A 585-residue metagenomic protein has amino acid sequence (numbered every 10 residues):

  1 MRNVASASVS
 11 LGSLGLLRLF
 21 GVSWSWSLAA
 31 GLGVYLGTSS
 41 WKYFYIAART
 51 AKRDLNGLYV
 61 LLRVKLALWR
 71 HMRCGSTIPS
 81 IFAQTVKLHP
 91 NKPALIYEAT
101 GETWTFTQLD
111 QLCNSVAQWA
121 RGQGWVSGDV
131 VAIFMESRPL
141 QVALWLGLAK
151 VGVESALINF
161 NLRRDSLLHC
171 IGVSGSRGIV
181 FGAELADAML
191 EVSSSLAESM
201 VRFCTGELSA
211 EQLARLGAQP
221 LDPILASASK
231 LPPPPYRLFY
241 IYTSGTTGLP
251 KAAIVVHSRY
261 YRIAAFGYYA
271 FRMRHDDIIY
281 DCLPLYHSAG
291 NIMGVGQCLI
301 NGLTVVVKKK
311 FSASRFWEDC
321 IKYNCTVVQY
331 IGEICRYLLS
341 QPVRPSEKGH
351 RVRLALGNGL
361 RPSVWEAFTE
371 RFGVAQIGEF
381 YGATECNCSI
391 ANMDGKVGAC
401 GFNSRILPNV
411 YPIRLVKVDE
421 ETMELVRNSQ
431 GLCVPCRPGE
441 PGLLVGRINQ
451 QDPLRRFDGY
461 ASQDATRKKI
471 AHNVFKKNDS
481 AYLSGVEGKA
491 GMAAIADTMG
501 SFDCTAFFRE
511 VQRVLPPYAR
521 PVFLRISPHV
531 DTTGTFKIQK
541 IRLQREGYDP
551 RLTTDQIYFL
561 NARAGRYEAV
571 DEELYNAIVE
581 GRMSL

Functional and structural regions predicted by a protein language model:
R2-G57, A83, G122-Q123, L146 (+3 more regions): Structural core segment of the AMP-binding/adenylate-forming
R2-S27, G31-Y35, N403-L407, I413-L415 (+3 more regions): AMP-binding adenylation
Y43-I46, R53-L58, R63, S80-T105: AMP-dependent adenylate-forming
R70-C74, N91-A149, R163-L168, G172 (+1 more regions): Conserved AMP-binding/adenylate-forming core of the ANL superfamily
P90-P93, C204-E207, A218-Y242, L249 (+1 more regions): Conserved pre-ATP/AMP-binding loop-to-beta segment of ANL
T103-T107, L238-R262: Conserved AMP-binding A3 loop
D110-V116, A253-R274, C282, I292 (+1 more regions): Conserved structural elements of the adenylate-forming
R164-D165, G172, E184-L213, H275-D276 (+5 more regions): Conserved adenylate-forming
